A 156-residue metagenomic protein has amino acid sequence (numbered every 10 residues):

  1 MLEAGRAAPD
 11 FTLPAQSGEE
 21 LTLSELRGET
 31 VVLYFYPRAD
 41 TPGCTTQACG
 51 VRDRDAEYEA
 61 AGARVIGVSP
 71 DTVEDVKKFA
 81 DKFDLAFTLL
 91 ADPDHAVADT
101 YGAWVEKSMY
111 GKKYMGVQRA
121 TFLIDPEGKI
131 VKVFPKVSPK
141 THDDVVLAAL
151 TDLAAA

Functional and structural regions predicted by a protein language model:
M1-A156: Chalcogenol-based redox active-site neighborhoods
